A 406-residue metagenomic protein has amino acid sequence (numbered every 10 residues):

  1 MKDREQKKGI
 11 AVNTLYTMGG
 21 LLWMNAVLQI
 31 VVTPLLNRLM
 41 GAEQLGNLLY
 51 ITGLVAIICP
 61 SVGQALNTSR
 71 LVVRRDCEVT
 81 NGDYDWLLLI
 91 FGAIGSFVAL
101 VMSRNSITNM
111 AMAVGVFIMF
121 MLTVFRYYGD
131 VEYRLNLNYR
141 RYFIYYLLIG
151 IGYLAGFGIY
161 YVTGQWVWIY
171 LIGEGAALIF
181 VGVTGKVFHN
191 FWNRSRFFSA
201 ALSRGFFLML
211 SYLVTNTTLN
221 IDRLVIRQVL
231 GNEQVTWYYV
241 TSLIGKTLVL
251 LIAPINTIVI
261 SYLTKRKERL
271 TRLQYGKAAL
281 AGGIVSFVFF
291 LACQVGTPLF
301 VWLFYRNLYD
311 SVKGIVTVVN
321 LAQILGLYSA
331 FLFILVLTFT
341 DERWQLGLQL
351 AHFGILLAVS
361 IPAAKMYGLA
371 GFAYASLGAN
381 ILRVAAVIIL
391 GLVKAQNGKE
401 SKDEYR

Functional and structural regions predicted by a protein language model:
K7-Q64, F206-E233, L357-I361, S376 (+1 more regions): Signature of the first transmembrane helix
V12-N25, Y50-I107, R269-C293: Membrane-water interface segments that mark the loop-to-transmembrane alpha-helix transition
T17-Q29, L148-I149, V167-V181, G185 (+5 more regions): Transmembrane helical elements of multi-pass membrane transporters/channels
Q29, C59-E78, K246-R269, L337-T338: Helix-loop junctions and terminal segments of transmembrane helices in multi-pass membrane transport/translocation
A42-L45, M102-M119, V295-Y328, A370: Interfacial segments at transmembrane-helix termini and the short loops linking adjacent helices
L45-G53, N232-K246, K313-V316: Small-residue hotspots at the loop-to-helix junctions and early N-terminal turns of transmembrane alpha-helices
S69-C77, L122-I144, L321-L348: Membrane-interface junctions at transmembrane-helix termini in multi-pass inner-membrane proteins
F117, F143-H189, H352-I355, L369-V393: Hydrophobic alpha-helical transmembrane segments
